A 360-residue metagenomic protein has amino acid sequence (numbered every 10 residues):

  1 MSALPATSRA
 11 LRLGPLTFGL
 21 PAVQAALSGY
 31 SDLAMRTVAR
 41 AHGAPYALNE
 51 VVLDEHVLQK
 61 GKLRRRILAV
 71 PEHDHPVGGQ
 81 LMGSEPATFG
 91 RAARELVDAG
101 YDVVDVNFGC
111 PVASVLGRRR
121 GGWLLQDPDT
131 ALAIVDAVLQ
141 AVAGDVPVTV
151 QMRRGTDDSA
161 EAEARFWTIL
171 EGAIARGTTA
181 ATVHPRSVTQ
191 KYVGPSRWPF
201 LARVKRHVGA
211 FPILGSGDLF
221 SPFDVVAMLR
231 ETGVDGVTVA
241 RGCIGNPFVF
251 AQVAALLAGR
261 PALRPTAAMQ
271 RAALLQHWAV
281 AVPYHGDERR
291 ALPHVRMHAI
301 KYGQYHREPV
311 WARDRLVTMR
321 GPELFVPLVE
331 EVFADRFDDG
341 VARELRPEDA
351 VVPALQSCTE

Functional and structural regions predicted by a protein language model:
M1-A10, G14, F18, A22-V23 (+10 more regions): Alpha/beta catalytic cores of nucleotide-metabolism and tRNA/nucleoside-modifying enzymes
A3-R12, L27-D102: Glycine-rich, positively charged N-terminal anion/phosphate-binding segment
L11-P21, E55-G78, C110, S114-R118 (+1 more regions): N-terminal small/glycine-rich loop or linker at the start of catalytic domains across soluble metabolic enzymes
L27-G29, V52-D54, M82-S84, G109-P111 (+4 more regions): Active-site beta-loop-alpha junctions enriched in small/polar residues
A47-N49, V103-V106, D235-V239: Short hydrophobic/aromatic-enriched beta-strand-loop microsegments
G90-V104, F108-R120, P128-F211: Alpha/beta enzyme core
